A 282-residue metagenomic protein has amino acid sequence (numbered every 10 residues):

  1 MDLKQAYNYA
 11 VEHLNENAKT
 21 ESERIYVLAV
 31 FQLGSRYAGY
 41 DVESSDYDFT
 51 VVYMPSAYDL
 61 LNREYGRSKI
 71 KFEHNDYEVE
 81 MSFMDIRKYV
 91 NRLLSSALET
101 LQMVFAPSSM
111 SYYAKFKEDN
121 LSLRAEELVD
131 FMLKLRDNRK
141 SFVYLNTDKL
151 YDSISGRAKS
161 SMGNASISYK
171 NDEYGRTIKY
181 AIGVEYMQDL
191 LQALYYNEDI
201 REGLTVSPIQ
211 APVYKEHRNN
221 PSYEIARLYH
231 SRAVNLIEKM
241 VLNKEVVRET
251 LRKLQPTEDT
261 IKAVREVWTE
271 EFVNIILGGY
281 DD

Functional and structural regions predicted by a protein language model:
M1-A29, L33-E43, S56-E73, V79-D282: The feature captures the alpha-helical scaffold/lid subdomain characteristic of nucleotidyltransferase
T50-V52: Short hydrophobic/aromatic beta-strand micro-patches that form the beta-sheet surface supporting nucleotide- or nucleic
